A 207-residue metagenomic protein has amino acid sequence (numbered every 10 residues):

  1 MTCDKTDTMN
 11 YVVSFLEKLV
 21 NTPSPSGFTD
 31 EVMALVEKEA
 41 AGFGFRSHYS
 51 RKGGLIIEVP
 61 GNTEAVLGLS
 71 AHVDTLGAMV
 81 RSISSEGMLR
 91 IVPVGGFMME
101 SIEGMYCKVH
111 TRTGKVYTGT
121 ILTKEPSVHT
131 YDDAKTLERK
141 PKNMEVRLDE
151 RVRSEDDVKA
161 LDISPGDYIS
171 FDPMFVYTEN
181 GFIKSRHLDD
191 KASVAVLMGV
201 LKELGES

Functional and structural regions predicted by a protein language model:
M1-S207: N-terminal hydrophobic/helix-forming segments and targeting peptides
